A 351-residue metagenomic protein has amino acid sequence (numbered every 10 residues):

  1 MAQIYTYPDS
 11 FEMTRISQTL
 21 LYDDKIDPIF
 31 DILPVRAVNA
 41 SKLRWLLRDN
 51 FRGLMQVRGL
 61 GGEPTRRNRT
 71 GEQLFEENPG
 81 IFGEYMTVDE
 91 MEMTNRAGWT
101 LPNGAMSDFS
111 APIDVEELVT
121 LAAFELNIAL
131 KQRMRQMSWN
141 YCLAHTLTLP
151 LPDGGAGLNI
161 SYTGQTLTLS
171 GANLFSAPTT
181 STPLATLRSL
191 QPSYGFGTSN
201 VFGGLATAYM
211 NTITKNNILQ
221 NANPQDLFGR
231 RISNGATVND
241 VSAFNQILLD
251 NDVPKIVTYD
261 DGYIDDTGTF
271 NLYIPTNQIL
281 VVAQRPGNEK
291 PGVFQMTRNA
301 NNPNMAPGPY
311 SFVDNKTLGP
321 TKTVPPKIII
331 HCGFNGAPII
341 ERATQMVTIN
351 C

Functional and structural regions predicted by a protein language model:
M1-L46, I340-C351: N-terminal alpha-helical "arm" segments
I4-I26, G155-P183: Hydrophobic alpha-helical segments and helix pairs
P28-D31, I113, Q191-S193: Short alpha-helical segments and helix-capping/turn motifs at coil-helix boundaries
F30-G104: Assembly/oligomerization interface modules of large self-assembling protein complexes
R48, N211-I213, Q284-R285, G333: Structured loops at beta-to-helix junctions and adjacent beta-edge loops in soluble globular domains
F75-L167, T182, Y194-T212, P325-F334: Long, contiguous amphipathic alpha-helices that act as assembly "spine/axial" helices in icosahedral shell and virion
P178, P224-C351: Sequence/fold signature of self-assembling virion shell proteins
L184-I256: Ordered core of a single globular domain
